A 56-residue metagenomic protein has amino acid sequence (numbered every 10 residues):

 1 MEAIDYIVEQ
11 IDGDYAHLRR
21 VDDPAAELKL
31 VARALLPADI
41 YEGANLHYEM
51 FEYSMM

Functional and structural regions predicted by a protein language model:
M1-D12: Structural detector for short beta-strands of small beta-barrel domains
D14-L18: Short aromatic-glycine-enriched beta-strand elements
A26-P37: Beta-strand/loop nucleic-acid-binding surfaces
L35-H47: Short nucleic-acid-contacting surface segments enriched for D/E, G, S/T with interspersed K/R
F51-M56: Short, Lys/Arg- and Gly-enriched loop/turn segments at beta-strand edges
